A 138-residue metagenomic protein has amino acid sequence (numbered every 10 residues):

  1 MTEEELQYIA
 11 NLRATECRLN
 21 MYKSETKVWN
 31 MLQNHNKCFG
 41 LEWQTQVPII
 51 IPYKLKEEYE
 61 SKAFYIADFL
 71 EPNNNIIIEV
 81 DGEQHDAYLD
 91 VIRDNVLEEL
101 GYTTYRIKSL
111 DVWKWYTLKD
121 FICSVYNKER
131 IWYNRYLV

Functional and structural regions predicted by a protein language model:
M1-V138: Nucleic-acid endo/exonuclease domains
